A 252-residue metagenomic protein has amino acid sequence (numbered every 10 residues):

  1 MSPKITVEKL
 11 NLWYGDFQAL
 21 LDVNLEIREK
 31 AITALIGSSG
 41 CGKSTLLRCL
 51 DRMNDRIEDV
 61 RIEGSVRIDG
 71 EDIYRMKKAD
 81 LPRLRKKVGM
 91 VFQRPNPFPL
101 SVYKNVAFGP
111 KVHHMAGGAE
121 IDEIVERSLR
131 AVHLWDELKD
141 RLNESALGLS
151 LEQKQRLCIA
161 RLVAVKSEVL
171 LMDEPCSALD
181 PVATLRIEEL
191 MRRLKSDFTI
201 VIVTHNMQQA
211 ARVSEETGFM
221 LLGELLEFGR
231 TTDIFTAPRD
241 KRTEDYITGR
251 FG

Functional and structural regions predicted by a protein language model:
D51, Y103-V112, D122, E126 (+1 more regions): Short helical segment in ABC ATPase nucleotide-binding domains corresponding to the A-loop/adjacent helical element
R61-I62, D72-G89, V112, I234-P238: ABC ATPase NBD coupling module
S65-D72, A119-D140: Conserved ABC ATPase "signature" region
N143-L149, Q153: Conserved ABC ATPase signature
L170-D173: Catalytic Walker B motif of ABC-type/P-loop ATPase nucleotide-binding domains
L185-S196: Helical segment within the ABC ATPase nucleotide-binding domain
F228-G229: ABC ATPase "signature
